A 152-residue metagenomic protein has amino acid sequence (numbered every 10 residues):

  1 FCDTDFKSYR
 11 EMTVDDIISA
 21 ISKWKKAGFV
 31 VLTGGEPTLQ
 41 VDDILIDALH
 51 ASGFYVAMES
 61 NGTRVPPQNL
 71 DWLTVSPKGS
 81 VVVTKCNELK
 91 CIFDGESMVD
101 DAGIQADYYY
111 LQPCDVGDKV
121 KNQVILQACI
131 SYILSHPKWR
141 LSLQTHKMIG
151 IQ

Functional and structural regions predicted by a protein language model:
F1-L70: Conserved Radical SAM active-site core
I18-K25, Q68-K85, I133-W139: Structural recognition of alpha->loop->beta junctions
K26, M98-Q152: Auxiliary Fe-S-binding modules of radical SAM enzymes
G35-P37, N61-T63, K78, I92-D94 (+2 more regions): Active-site beta-loop-alpha junctions enriched in small/polar residues
D42-D107: Radical SAM/AdoMet-radical enzyme domain recognition
